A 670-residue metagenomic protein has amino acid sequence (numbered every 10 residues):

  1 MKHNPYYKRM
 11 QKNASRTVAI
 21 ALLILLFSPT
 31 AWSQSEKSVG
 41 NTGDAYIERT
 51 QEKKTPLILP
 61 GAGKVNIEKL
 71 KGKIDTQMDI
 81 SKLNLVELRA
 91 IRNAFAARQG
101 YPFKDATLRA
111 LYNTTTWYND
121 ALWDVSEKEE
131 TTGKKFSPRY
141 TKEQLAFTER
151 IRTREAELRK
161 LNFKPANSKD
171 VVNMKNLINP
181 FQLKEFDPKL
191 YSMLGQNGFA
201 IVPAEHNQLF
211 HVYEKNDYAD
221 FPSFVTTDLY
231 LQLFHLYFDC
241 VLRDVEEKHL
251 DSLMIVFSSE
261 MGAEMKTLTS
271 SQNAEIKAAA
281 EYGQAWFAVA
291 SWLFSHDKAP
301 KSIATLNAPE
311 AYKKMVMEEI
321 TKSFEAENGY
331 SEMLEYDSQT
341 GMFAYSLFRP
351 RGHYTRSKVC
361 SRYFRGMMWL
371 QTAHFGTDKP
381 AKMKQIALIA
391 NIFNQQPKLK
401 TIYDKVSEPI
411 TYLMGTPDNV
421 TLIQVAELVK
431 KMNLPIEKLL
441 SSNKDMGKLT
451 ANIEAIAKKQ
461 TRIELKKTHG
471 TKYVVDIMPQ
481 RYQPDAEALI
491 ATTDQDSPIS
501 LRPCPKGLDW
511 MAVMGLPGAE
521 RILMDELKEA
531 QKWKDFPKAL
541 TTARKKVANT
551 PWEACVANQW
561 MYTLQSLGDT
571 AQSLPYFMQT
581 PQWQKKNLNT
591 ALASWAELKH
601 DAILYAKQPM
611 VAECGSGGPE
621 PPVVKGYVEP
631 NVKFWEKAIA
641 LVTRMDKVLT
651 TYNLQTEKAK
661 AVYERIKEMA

Functional and structural regions predicted by a protein language model:
N4-A19: Bacterial N-terminal signal peptides that target proteins for export
V18-P29: Bacterial N-terminal signal peptides
A31-S33: Boundary at the C-terminal end of the N-terminal hydrophobic targeting segment
K37-M78, K160-F199: N-terminal low-complexity, Pro/Thr/Ser-rich intrinsically disordered segments that act as propeptides or flexible
K64-Q77, K128-K134, R665-M669: Acidic/histidine-rich, surface-exposed loop or edge segments in extracytoplasmic proteins
D79-D120, C360-F364, W369-L370, F375-T377 (+1 more regions): Amphipathic alpha-helical packing elements
F103, T107-K164: Compact alpha-helical subdomains of small soluble proteins
K164-A670: Long, non-catalytic protein-protein interaction scaffolds
